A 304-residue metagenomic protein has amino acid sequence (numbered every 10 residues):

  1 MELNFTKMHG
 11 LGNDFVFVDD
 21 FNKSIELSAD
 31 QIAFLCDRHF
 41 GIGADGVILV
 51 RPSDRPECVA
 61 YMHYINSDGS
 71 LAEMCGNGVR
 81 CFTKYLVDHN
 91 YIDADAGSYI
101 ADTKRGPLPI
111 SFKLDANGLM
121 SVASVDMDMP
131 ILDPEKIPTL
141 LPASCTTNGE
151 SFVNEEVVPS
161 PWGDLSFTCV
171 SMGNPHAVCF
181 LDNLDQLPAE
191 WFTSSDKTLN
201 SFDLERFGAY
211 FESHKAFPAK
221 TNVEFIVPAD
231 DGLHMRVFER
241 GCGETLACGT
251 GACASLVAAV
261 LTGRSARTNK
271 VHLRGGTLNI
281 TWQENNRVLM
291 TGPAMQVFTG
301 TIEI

Functional and structural regions predicted by a protein language model:
M1-S121, V178-I304: A glycine-rich beta-to-alpha transition motif near the start of alpha/beta enzyme domains, typified by
M1-S24, T139, A143-V170: N-terminal, positively charged, Ser/Thr/Ala/Gly-biased leader segments that form transit/presequence-like amphipathic
M120-P130: Membrane helix-loop-helix hairpins that form the core translocation module of multi-pass transporters
I131-E135, L187: Short, charged/polar, Gly/Pro-enriched secondary-structure boundary elements
E135-T146, T299-I304: Extended Gly/Ser/Thr-rich low-complexity repeat segments, especially those forming or decorating extracellular
F167, P175-V178: Selected transmembrane alpha-helices and immediately adjacent juxtamembrane segments of polytopic inner-membrane
V170-M172, M290: Active-site donor-nucleotide binding/catalytic segment of nucleotide-sugar enzymes
